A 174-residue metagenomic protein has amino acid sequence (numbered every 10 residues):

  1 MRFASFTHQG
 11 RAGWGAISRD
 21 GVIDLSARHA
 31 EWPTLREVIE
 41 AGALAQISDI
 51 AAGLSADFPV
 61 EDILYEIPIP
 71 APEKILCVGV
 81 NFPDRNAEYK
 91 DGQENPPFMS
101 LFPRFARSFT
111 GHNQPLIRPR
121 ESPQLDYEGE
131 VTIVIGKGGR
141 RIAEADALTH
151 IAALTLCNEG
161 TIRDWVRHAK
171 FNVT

Functional and structural regions predicted by a protein language model:
M1-M99: N-terminal non-catalytic cap/leader segment that marks the start of a structured domain
E66, P72-T174: Glycine-enriched loop-and-adjacent helix/strand subsegments that border the catalytic/binding cleft of enzyme cores
